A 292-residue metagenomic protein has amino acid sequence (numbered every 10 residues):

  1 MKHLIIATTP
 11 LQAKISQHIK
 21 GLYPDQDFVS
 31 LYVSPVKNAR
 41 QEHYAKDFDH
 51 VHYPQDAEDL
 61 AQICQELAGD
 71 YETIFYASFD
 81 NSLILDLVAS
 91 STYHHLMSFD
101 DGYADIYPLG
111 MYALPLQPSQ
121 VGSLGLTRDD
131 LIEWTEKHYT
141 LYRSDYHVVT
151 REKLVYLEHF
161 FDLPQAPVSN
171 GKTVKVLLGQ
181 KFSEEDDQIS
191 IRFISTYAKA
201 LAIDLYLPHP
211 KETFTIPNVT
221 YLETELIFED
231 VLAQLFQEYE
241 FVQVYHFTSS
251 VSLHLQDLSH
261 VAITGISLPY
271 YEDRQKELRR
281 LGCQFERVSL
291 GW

Functional and structural regions predicted by a protein language model:
M1-H3, D70, A166-V176: A short, charged/proline- and glycine-enriched loop that marks the coil->beta-strand transition at the N-terminal
I5, F28-S34, T73-A77, L96-S98 (+5 more regions): Short, hydrophobic beta-strand segments that form beta-sheet elements in well-ordered domains
I5-G125, V251-L253: Active-site and donor-binding regions of nucleotide-sugar-utilizing enzymes
Q17, A57-I63, N81-D86, D186-A200 (+1 more regions): Well-ordered, non-membrane alpha-helical segments in soluble/globular domains
A57-I63, P210-L258, R274-L278: Donor nucleotide-activated moiety binding/catalytic core segment of transferases that use nucleotide-activated donors
F99-D101, I106-V174: A nucleotide-sugar donor-handling region in carbohydrate enzymes
G171-P208, E212: Conserved catalytic-core segment of nucleotide-activated headgroup transferases in glycan assembly
V251-W292: Catalytic binding pocket for nucleotide-activated donors in carbohydrate/polymer assembly enzymes
